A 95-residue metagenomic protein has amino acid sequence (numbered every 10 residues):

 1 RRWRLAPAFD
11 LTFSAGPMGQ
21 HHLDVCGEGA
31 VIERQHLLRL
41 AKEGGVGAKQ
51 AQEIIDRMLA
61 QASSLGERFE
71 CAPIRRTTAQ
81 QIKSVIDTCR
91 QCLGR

Functional and structural regions predicted by a protein language model:
R1-R95: Anionic ligand-binding catalytic core segments
